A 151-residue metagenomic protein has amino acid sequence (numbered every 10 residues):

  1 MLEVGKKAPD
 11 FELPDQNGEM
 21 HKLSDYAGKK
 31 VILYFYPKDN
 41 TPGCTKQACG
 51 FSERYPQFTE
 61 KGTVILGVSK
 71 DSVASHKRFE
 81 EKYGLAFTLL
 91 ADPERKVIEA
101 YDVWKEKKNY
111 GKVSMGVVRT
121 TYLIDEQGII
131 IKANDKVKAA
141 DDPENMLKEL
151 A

Functional and structural regions predicted by a protein language model:
M1-A151: Chalcogenol-based redox active-site neighborhoods
